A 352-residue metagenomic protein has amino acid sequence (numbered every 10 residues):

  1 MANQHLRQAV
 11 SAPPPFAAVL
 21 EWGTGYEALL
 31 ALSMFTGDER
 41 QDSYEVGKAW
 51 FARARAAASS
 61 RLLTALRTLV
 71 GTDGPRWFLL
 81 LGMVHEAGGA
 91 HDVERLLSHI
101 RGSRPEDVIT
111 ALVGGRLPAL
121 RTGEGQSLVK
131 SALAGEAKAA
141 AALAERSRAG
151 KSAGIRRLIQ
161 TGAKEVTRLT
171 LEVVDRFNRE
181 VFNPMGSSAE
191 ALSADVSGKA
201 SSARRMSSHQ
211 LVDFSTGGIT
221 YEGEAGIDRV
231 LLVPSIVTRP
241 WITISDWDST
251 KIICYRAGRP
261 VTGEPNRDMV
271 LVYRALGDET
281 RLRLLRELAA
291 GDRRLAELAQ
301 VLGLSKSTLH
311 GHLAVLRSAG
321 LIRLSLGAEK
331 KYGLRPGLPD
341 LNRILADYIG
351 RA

Functional and structural regions predicted by a protein language model:
M1-G223: N-terminal, charged low-complexity regulatory/assembly segments
R104, C254-R256, L334: Helix N-cap / beta->alpha transition motif
H209-L211, S215, T220-L324, A328 (+2 more regions): Extended mid-to-C-terminal alpha-helical interaction segments
A328-R335: Minor-groove-contacting beta-hairpin "wing" of winged helix-turn-helix DNA-binding domains
